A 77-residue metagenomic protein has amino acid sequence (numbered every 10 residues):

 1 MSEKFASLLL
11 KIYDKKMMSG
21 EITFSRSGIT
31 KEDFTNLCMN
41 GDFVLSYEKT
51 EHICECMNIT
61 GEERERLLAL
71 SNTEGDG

Functional and structural regions predicted by a protein language model:
M1-I22: A short, Lys/Arg-rich alpha-helix, primarily the initiator
E3, I12-D14, G41-K49, D76-G77: Short acidic alpha-helix initiation/capping motifs at coil-to-helix transition points, especially at protein N-termini
K11, N36, R66: DNA-binding alpha-helical recognition surfaces that contact promoter or target DNA
M18-S27, I53: Short alpha-helical "recognition helix" segments of helix-turn-helix
G28-L45, A69-N72: Recognition helix of helix-turn-helix/homeodomain-like DNA-binding domains that insert into the DNA major groove
S46-E63: DNA major-groove recognition helix of helix-turn-helix/homeodomain DNA-binding modules
E65-G77: Short, charged recognition helix plus adjacent turn of helix-turn-helix-like nucleic-acid-binding domains
